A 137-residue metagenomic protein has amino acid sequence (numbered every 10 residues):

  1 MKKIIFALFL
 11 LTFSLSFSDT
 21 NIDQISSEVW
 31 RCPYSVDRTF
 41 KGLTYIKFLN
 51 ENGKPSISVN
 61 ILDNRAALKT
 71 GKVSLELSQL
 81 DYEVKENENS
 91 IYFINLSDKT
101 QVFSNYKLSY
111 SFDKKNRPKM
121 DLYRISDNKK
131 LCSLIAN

Functional and structural regions predicted by a protein language model:
I4-S14: Sec-dependent N-terminal signal peptides
I5-F6, D23, S126: Residues marking helix boundaries in flexible regions
T12-S16, Q24, E88, N95: Intrinsically disordered, low-complexity segments
D19-Y45: Tryptophan-anchored aromatic micro-motifs
F40-E86, R117, D121-I125: N-terminal glycine/threonine-rich, aromatic-flanked beta-hairpin/loop signature
E76-N137: Extracytoplasmic electrostatic interaction patches
